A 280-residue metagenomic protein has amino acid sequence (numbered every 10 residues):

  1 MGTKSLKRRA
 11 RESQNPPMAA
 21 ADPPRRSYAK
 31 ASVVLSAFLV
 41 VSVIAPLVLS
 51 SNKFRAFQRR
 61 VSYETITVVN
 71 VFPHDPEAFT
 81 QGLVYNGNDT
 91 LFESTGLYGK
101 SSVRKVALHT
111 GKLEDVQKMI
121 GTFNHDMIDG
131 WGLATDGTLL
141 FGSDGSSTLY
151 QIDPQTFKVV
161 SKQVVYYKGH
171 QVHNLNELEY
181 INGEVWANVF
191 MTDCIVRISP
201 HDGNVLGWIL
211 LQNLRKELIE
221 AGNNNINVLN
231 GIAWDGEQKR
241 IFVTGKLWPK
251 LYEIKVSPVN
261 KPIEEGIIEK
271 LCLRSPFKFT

Functional and structural regions predicted by a protein language model:
M1-R26: Short, low-complexity, Lys/Arg-enriched N-terminal segments of secretory-pathway carbohydrate enzymes
F54-A78, A107-K112, Q117, A221: A short helix->beta-strand "capping" segment at the edge of beta-propeller domains
T67-R104, V116, W131-G132, G245-L251: Beta-strand-rich domains and repeat architectures in extracellular enzymes and scaffolds, especially beta-propellers
N70-F72, E114-V116, G121-N124, V160-V165 (+2 more regions): Beta-propeller fold detector
D75-D89, D126-L140, G169-E184, K216-Q238 (+1 more regions): Beta-rich, blade/repeat-based domains predominating in secreted/periplasmic proteins but also intracellular
L91-Y98, K118, L140-S146, V185-M191 (+1 more regions): Conserved beta-strand positions in repeat-built beta-propeller and related beta-rich domains
V106-G111, Q117, D153-F157, S199-G203 (+1 more regions): Short loop/turn segments that connect beta-strands within beta-propeller blades
V228-T280: Blade-level signature of beta-propeller repeat domains, shared across WD40, Kelch, NHL, RCC1 and BNR/Asp-box propellers
